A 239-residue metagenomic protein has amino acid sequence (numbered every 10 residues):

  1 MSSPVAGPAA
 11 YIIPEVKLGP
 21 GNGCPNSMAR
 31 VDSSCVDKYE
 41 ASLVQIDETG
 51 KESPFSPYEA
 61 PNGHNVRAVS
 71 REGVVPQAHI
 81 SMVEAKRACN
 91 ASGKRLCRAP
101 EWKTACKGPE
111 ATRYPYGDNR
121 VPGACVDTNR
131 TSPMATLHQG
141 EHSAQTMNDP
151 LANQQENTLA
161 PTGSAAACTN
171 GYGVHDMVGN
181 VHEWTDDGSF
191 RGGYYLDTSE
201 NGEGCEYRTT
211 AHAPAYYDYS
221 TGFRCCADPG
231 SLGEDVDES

Functional and structural regions predicted by a protein language model:
M1-P100, K107-E110, T210-S239: Extended beta-strand/loop cores of jelly-roll/beta-sandwich
M82-T209, Y219: Functional-site microenvironments in short loops/helix caps that host divalent-cation chemistry
